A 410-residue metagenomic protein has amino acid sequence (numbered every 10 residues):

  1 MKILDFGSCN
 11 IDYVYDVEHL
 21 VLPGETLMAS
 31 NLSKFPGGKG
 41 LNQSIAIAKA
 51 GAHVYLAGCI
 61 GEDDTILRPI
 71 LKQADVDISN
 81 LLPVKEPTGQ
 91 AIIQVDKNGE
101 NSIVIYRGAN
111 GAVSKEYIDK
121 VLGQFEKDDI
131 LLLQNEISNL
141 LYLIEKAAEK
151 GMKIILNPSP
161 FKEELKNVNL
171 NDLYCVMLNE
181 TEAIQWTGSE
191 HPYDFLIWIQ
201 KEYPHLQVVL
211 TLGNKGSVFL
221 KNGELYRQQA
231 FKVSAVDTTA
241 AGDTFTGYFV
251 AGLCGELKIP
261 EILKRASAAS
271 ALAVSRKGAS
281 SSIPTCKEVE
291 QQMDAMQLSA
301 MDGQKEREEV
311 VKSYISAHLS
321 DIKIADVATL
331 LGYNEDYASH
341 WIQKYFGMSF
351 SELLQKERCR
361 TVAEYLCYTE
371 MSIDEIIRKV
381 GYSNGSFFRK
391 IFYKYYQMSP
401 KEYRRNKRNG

Functional and structural regions predicted by a protein language model:
M1-F6, I70-P83, V95-R227, T285-E288: Ribokinase/PfkB-type carbohydrate-kinase core domain
M1-P23: Positively charged, low-complexity intrinsically disordered leader regions
I3, P23-Q90: Substrate-binding N-lobe of the ribokinase-like
A48-K49, A148, C254: Gly/Ala-rich phosphate-binding loop of Rossmann-like dinucleotide-binding domains, activating on the conserved
E163, Y193-D302: Conserved phosphate-binding/catalytic region of the ribokinase-like
Q291-E306, K390-G410: …primarily DNA-binding HTH/wHTH and HhH modules…
K312-A317, K344-S383, R405-G410: Terminal helix-turn-helix DNA-binding modules in bacterial transcription factors
A325-L354, I377-E402: Basic/polar phosphate-binding segments, predominantly the helix-turn-helix DNA-binding elements of transcriptional
